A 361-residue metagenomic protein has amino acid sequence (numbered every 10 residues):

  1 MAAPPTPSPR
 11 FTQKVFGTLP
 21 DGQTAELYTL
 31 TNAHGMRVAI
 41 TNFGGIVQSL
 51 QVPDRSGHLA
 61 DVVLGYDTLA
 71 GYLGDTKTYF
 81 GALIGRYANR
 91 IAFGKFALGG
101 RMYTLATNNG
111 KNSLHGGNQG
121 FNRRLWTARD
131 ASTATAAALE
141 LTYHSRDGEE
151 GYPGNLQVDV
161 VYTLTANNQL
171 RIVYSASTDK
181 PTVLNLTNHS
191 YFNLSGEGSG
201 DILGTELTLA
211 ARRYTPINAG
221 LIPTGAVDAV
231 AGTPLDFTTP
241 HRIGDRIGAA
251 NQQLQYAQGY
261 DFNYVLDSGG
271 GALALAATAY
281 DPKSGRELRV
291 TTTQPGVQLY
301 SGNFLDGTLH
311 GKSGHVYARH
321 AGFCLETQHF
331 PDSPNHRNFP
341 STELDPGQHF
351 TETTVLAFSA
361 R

Functional and structural regions predicted by a protein language model:
A2-R361: An exposed, glycine/acidic-rich loop-and-rim segment of catalytic or binding clefts
